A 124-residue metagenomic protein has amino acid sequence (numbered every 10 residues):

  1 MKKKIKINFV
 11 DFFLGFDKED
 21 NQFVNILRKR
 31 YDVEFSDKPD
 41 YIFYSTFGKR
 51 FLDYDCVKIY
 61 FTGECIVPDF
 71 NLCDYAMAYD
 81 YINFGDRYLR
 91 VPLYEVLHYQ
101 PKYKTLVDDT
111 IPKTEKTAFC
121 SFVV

Functional and structural regions predicted by a protein language model:
M1-Y54, D69: N-terminal pre-catalytic "stem/leader" segment of glycosyltransferase-like enzymes
K38-V124: Catalytic core of nucleotide-activated saccharide and alditol-phosphate transferases
